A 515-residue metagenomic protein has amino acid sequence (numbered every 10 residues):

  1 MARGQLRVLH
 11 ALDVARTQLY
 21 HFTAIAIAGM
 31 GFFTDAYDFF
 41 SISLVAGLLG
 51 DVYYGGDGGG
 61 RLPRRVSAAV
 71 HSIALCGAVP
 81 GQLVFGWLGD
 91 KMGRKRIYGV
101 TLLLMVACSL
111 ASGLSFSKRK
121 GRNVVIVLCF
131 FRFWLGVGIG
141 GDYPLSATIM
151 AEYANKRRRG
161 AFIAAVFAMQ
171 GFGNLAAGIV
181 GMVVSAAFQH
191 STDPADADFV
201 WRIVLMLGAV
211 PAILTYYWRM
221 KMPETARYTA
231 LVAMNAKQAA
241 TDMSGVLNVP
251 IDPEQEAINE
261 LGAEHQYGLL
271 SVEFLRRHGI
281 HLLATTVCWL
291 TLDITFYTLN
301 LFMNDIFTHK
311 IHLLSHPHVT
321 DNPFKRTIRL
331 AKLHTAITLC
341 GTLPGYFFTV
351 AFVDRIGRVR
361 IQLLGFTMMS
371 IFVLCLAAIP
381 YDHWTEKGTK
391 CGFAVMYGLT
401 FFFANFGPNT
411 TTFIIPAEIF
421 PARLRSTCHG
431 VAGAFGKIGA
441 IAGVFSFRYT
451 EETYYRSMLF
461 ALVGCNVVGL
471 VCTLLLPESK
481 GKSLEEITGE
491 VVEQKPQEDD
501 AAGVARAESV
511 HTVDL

Functional and structural regions predicted by a protein language model:
M1-L515: Transmembrane-helix signature of 12-pass secondary carriers
